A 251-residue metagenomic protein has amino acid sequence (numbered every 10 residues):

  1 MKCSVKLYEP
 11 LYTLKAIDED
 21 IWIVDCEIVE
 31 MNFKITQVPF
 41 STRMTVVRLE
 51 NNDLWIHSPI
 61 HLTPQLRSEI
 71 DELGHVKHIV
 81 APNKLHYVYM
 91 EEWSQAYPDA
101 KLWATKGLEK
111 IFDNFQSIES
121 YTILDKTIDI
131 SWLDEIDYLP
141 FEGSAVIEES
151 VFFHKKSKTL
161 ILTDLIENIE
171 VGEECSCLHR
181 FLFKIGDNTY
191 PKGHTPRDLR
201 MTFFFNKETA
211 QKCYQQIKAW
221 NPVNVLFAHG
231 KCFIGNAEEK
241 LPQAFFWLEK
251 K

Functional and structural regions predicted by a protein language model:
M1-P59, S117-K184, K212-C213, A219: Catalytic core of the metallo-beta-lactamase
D18-E19, M31, I60-H61, H78 (+3 more regions): Cap/insert and terminal regions of metallo-dependent hydrolase folds
P39, L62, L85, S144 (+1 more regions): Soluble or luminal CAZymes and related metallo-dependent hydrolases
R48, D53-E72, K84: Glycine/small-residue-rich interface belts in oligomeric ring/scaffold proteins and their assembly partners
N52, H75-K77, D99, K156 (+1 more regions): A general structural motif
I56-S58, K77-K84, W103-T105, I161-T163 (+1 more regions): Active-site neighborhood of phospho(di)ester-bond hydrolases with catalytic His/Asp-centered motifs
P64, L85-Y89, E109-F112, V146 (+2 more regions): Active-site environment of divalent metal-dependent phosphoester hydrolases
R67-S131: Active-site HxH/HxHxD metal-binding segment of metal-dependent hydrolases
